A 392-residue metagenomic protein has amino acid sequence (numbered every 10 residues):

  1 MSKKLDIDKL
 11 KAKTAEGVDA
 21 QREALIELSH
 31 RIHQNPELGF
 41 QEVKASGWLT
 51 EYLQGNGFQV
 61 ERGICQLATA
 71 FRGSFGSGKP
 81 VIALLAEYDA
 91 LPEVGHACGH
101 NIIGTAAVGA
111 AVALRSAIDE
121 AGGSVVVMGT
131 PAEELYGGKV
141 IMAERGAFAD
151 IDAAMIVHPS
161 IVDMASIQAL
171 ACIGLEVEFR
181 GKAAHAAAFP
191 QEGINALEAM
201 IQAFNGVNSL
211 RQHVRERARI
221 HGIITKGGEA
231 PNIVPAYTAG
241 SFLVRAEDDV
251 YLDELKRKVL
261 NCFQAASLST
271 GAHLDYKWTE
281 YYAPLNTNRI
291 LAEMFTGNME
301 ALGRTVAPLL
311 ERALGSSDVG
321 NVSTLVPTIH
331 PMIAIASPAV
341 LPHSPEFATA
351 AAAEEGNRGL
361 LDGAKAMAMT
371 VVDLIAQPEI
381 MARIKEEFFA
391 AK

Functional and structural regions predicted by a protein language model:
S2, K9, I201-K392: Metal-dependent amide/peptide-bond hydrolase catalytic core, centered on the "pita-bread" metallohydrolase fold
K4-G123: Acidic/His- and Gly-rich active-site-bordering loop/insert found across diverse amide/peptide-bond hydrolases
L49, A106-L114, G138, M200-V207 (+1 more regions): Buried hydrophobic packing segments
T69-S74, D89-A97, N101-I102, V108 (+4 more regions): Histidine/acidic-residue-rich, glycine-tolerant segments that coordinate divalent metal ions
I82, M128, A153-M155, P327-P331: Hydrophobic/aromatic beta-strand patches that form the interior of the parallel beta-sheet core in alpha/beta enzyme
A83-L85, R180, H330-I335: Non-cysteine beta-strand/loop elements that form the S-adenosyl-L-methionine
